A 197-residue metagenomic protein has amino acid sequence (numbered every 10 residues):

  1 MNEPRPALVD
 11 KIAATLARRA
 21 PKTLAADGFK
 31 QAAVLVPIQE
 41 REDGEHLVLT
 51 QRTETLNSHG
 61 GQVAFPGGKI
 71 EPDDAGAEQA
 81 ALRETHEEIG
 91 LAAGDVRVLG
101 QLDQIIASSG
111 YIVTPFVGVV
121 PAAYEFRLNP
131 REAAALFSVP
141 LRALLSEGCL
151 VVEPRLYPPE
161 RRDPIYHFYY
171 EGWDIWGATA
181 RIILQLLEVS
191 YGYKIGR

Functional and structural regions predicted by a protein language model:
M1-A64, K69-A123, A133, R142 (+1 more regions): N-terminal leader/linker segments that precede catalytic domains of diphosphate-processing enzymes
A122-E147, L156: Glycine/proline-rich loop-helix segments at beta-alpha junctions forming the active-site rim of enzyme cores
L145-Y166: A short, charged helix-loop
